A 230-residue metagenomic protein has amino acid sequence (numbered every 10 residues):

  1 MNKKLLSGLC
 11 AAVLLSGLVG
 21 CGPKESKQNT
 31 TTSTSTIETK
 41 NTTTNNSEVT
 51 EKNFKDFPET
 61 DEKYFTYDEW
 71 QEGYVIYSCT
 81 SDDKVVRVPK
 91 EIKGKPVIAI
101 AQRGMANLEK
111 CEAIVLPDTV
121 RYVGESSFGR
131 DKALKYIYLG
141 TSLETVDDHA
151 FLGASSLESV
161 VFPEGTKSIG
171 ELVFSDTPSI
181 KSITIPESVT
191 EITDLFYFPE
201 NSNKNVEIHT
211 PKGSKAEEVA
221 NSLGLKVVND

Functional and structural regions predicted by a protein language model:
M1-L5: Positively charged n-region of N-terminal signal peptides that target proteins for export
S7-V13: Sec-dependent N-terminal signal peptides
G17-G20: C-terminal motif of bacterial Sec signal peptides marking the signal peptidase cleavage site
P23, K63-E72, S81-I98, L108-Y122 (+5 more regions): Structural signature of tandem-repeat unit edges
E25-D61: N-terminal, intrinsically disordered, polar/charged segments of Gram-positive cell-envelope systems that serve as
V49-C79: Short beta-strand/loop segment at the start of cytosolic alpha/beta domains
R103-G104, G124-S127, D147-A150, G170-V173 (+1 more regions): Consensus positions within tandem repeat domains that build extended binding/scaffold surfaces
K215-G224: Short, aromatic/basic amphipathic alpha-helical patches
